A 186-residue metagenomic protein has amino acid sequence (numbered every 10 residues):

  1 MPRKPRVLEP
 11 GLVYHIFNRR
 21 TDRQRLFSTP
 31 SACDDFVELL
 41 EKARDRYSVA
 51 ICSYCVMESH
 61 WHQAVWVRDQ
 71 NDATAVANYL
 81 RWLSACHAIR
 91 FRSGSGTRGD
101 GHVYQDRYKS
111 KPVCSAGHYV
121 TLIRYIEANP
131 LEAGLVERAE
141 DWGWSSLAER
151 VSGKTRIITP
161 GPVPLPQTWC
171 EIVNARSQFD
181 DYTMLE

Functional and structural regions predicted by a protein language model:
M1-S59, W66-E186: Short Pro-Cys-Gly-centered "Cys-loop" motif that presents a nucleophilic cysteine in a tight turn
